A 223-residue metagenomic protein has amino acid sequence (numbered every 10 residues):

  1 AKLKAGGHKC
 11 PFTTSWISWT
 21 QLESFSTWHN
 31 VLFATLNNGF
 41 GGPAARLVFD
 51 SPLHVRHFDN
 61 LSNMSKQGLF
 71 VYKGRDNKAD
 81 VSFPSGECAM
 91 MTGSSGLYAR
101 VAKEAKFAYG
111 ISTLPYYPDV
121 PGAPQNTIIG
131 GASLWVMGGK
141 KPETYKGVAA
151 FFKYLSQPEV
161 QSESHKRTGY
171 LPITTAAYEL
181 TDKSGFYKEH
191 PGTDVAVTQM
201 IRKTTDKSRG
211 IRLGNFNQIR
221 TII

Functional and structural regions predicted by a protein language model:
A1-R46, C88: Extracytoplasmic/periplasmic solute-binding protein
K2-L3, G42-K73: Glycine-centered hinge/linker elements that transmit conformational signals in sensory and ligand-binding systems
P11-F12, V31-R56, Y116-N126, D182-E189: Short, solvent-exposed loop/beta-turn-alpha elements that line the ligand-binding surface or hinge of extracytoplasmic
T14, G74, T92-S94: Short beta-strand and adjacent tight-turn residues that come in two discontinuous sequence segments and form the edges
D59, L69-F70, K103-P172, D206-S208: Extracytoplasmic/periplasmic substrate-recognition and gating elements
V71-S85: Short helix-initiation/N-cap motifs at beta->coil->alpha
A89-S94, G110-S112: Paired acidic/hydrophobic, glycine-rich loop segments that form the ligand-binding mouth/hinge of periplasmic-binding
G192-I223: C-terminal capping/gating helix-and-loop segments adjacent to ligand/active sites or protein-protein/ligand interfaces
